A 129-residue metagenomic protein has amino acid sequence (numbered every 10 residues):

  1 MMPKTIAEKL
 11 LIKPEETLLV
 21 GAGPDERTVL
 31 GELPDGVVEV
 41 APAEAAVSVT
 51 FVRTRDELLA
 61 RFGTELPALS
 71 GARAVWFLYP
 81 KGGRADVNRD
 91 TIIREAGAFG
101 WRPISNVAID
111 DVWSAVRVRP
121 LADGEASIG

Functional and structural regions predicted by a protein language model:
M1-L30: N-terminal, charge-rich interaction modules
L19, V49-F51, W76: Structural motif
D35-A45: Short acidic low-complexity segments
S48-L58: Short, glycine-rich nucleotide/cofactor-binding loops
L59-T91: Mid-chain, well-packed structural core segment of small domains
N88-N106: Conserved Class I S-adenosyl-L-methionine
W101-G129: Class I S-adenosyl-L-methionine
